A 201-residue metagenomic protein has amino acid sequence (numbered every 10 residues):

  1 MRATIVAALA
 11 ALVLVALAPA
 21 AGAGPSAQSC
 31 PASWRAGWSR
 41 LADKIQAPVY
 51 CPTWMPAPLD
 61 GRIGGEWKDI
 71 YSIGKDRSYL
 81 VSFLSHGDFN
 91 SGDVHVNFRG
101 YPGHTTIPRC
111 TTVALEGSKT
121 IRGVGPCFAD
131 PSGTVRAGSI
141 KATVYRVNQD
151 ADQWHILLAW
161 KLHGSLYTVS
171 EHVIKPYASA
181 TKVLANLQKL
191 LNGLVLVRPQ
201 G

Functional and structural regions predicted by a protein language model:
M1-A7: Bacterial N-terminal signal peptides that target proteins for export
A7-A16: Bacterial N-terminal signal peptides
A16-P19, P52-P56, L190: Generic detector of short, well-ordered, non-transmembrane alpha-helical segments enriched in hydrophobic residues
A20-P25: Boundary at the C-terminal end of the N-terminal hydrophobic targeting segment
S26-S165: Short, solvent-exposed recognition patches
H163-G201: Surface-exposed amphipathic alpha-helical segments
